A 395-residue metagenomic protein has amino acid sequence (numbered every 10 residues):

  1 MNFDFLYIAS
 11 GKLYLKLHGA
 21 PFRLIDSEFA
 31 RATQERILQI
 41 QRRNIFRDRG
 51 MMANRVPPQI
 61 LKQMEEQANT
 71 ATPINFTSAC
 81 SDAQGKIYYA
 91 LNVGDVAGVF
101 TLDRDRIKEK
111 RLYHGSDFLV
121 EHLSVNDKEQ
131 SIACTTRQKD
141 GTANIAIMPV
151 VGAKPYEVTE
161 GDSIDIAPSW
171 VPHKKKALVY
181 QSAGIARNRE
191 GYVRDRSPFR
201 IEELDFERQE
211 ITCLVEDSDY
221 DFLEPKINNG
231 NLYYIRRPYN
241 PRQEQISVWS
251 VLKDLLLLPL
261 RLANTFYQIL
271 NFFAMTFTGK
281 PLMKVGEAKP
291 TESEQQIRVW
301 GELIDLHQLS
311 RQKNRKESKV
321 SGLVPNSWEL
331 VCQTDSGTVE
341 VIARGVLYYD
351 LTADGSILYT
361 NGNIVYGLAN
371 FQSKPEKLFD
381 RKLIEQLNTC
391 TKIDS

Functional and structural regions predicted by a protein language model:
M1-S395: Sequence signature of WD/YWTD-type beta-propeller architectures
